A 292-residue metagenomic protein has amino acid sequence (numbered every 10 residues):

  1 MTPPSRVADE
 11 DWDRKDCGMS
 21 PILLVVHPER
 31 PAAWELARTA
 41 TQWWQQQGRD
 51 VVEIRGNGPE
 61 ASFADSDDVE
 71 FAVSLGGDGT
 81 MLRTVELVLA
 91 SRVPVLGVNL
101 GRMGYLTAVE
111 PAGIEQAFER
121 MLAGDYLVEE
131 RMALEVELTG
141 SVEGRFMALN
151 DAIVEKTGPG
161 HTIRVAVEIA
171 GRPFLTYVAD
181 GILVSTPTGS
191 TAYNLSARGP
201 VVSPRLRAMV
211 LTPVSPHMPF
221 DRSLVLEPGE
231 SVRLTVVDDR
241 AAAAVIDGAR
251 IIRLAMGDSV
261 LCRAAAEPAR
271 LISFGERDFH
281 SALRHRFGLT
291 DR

Functional and structural regions predicted by a protein language model:
P3-F71, L75, A112-L127, L138-F146: ATP/NTP phosphate-donor binding region
H27, V73, G77, N99 (+2 more regions): A residue-level signal for conserved active-site and pocket-lining positions in enzyme catalytic cores
A33, G79-T84, T191-S196: Short glycine/serine/threonine-rich phosphate/pyrophosphate-binding segments that cradle anionic phosphate groups
R92-P94: Proline-centered loop/turn at the N-terminus of a beta-strand
M103-D180: Catalytic core of DAGKc-family lipid kinases
V154, P159, A170-P173, F220-R292: ATP/nucleoside-binding phosphotransfer catalytic cores, i.e., glycine-rich phosphate-binding loops
V167, G189, A244: Short aromatic-centered micro-motifs
T176-F220: Gly/Ser/Thr-rich active-site loops/lids in small-molecule metabolic enzymes that frequently grip phosphoryl groups
